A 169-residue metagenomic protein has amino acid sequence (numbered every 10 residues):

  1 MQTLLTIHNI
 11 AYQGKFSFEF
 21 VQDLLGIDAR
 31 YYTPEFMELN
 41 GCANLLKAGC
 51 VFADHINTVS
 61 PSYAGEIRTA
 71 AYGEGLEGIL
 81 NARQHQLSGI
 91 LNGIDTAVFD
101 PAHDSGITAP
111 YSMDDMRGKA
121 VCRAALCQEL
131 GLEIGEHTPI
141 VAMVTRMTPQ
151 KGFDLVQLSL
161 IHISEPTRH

Functional and structural regions predicted by a protein language model:
M1-S164: Catalytic cores of nucleotide-sugar-dependent glycosyltransferases that transfer UDP/GDP/TDP-activated
E165-H169: Short "domain-exit" segments at the C-terminal end of structured domains
